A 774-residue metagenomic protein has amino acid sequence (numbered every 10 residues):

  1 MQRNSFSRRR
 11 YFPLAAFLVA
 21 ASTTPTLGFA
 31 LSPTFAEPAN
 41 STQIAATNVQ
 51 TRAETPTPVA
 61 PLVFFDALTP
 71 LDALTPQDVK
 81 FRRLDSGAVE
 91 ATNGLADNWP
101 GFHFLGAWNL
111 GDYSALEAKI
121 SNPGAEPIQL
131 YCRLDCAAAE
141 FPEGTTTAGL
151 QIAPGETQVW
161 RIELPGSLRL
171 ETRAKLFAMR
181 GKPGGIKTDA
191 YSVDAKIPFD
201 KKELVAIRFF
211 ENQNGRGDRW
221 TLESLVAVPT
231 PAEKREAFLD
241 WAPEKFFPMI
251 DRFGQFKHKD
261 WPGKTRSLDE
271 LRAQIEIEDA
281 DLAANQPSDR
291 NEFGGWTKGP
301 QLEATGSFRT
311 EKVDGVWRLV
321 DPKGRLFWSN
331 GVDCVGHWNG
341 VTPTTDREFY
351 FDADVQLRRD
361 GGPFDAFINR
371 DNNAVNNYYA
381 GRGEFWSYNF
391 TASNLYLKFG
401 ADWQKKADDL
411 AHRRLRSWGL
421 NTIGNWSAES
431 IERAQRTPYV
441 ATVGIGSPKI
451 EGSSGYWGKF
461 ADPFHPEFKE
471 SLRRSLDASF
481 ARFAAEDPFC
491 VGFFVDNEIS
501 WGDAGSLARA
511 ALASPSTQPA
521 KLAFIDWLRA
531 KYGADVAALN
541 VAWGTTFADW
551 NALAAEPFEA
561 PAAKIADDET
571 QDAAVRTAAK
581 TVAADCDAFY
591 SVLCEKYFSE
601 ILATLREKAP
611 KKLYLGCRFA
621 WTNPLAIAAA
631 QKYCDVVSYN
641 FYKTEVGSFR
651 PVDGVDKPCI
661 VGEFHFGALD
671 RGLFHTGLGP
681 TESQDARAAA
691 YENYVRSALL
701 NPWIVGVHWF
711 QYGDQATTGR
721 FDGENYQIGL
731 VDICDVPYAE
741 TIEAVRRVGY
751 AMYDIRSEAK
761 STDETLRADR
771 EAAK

Functional and structural regions predicted by a protein language model:
V79-W99: Short carbohydrate-recognition loop motifs
N93-A195, R216-D218: Extracellular ligand-binding interfaces
F256-R433, I450-F489, A574-K580, A584-D587: Active-site-adjacent substrate/metal-binding segments within catalytic domains of carbohydrate-active enzymes
P322, V332, D346-W403, F460-D462 (+3 more regions): Polysaccharide-binding and catalytic clefts of secreted carbohydrate-active enzymes
S387-A392, E451-A461, A573-D587, V655-Y691 (+1 more regions): Active-site clefts of carbohydrate-active enzymes
C490-V491, N497-E498, F664, G679-L730: Substrate-binding cleft of secreted/luminal carbohydrate-active enzymes
A510-L522, F710-K774: Aromatic-rich peripheral "rim/lid" segments of glycoside hydrolase catalytic domains that contact and position glycan
A584, A588-A603, E607-G677, E692-R696: Glycoside hydrolase catalytic-domain groove-lining segments
